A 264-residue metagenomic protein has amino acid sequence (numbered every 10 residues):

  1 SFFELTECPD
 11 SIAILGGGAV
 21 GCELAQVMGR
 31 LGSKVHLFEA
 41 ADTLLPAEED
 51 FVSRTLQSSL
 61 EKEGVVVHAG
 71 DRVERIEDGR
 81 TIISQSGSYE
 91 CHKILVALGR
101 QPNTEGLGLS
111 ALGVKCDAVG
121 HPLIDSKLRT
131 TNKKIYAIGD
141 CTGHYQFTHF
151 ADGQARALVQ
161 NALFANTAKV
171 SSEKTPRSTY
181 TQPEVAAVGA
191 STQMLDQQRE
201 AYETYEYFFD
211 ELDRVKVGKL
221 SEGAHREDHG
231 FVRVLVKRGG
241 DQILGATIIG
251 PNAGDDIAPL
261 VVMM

Functional and structural regions predicted by a protein language model:
S1-P9, Y89-F164: FAD-site-proximal beta/loop scaffold in flavoenzymes
F3-E4, P9-A13, A19-D78, Y145-D152 (+1 more regions): Rossmann-like dinucleotide-binding cores of NAD(P)H-dependent redox enzymes
E23-L24, L45, N103-G106, Y145 (+2 more regions): Glycine/Thr-rich phosphate-binding loops of Rossmann-like dinucleotide-binding domains
L31-S126, A190, Q197, A201 (+1 more regions): A Rossmann-like FAD-binding core segment of flavoenzymes
K115-D117, A165-P176, E200-Y205: A short alpha-helix-loop-beta-strand transition element characteristic of N-terminal alpha/beta dinucleotide-binding
L163, Y180-S191, D196-M264: Flexible, glycine-rich terminal cap/loop adjacent to redox cofactors in electron-transfer oxidoreductases
